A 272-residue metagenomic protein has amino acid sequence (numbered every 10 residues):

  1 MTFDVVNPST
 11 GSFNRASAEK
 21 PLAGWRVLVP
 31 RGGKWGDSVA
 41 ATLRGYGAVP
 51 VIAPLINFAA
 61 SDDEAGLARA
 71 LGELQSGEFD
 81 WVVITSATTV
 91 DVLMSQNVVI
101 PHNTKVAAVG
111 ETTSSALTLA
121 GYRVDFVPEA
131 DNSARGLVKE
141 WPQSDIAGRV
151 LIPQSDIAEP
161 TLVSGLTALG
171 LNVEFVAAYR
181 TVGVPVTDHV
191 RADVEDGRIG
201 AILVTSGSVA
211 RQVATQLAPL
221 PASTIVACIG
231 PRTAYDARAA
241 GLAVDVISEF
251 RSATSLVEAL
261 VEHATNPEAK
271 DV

Functional and structural regions predicted by a protein language model:
M1-V272: Conserved beta-alpha
